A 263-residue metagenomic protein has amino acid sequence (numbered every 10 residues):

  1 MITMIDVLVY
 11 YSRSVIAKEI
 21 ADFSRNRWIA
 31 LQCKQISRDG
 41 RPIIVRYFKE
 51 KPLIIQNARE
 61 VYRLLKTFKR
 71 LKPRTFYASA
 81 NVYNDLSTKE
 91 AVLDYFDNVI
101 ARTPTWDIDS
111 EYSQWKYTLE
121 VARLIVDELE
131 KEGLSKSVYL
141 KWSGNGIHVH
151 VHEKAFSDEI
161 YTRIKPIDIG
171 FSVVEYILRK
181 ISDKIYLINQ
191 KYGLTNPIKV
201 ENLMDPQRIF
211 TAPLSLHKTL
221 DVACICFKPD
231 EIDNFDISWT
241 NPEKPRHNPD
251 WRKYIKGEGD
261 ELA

Functional and structural regions predicted by a protein language model:
M1-V9, R13-A17, N26, G40-V61 (+4 more regions): Helical (often loop-to-helix) elements that flank the catalytic cores of nucleotide-handling enzymes
F23-D107: SsDNA-processing nucleotidyl-transfer enzymes
W28-Q35, Y186-N202: Short glycine-rich, low-complexity/disordered patches
S87-F96, V126-E130, L134-W142, P197-V200: Catalytic micro-motifs at enzyme active sites that drive phosphoryl/nucleotidyl and oxygen chemistry
T103-W106, K136-T162, I209-S215: Histidine-centered divalent-metal-coordination microenvironment in nucleic-acid enzymes
P104-Y112, I255: Glycine- and acidic
S143-G146, K191-T211: A glycine-rich phosphate-binding loop feature that marks nucleotide/adenosyl-phosphate handling sites
D233-A263: C-terminal accessory extensions appended to soluble enzyme cores
